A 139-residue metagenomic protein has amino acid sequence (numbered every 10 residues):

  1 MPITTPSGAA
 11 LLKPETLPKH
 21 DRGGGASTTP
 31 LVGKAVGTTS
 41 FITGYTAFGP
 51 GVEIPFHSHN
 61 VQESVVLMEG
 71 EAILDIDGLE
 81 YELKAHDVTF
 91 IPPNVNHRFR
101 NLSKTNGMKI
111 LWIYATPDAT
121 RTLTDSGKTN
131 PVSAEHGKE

Functional and structural regions predicted by a protein language model:
M1-S40, D125-E139: A short, N-terminal "cap"/entry segment at the start of jelly-roll beta-barrel domains of the cupin/DSBH fold
V36-G37, K104-N106: Short strand-connecting beta-turns/loops that link adjacent beta-strands
T39, V52-S58: Catalytic core of non-heme Fe(II) oxygenases with the double-stranded beta-helix
Y45-G49, S58-L74, I113-A115: Short, conserved beta-strand element in jelly-roll/cupin
T46, F90, T105-T122: A short hydrophobic beta-strand segment most commonly corresponding to one strand of the jelly-roll/cupin
I54-F56, L74-D75, I91, H97-K104: Short beta-strand His + acidic residue motifs that chelate non-heme Fe in jelly-roll/DSBH and cupin folds
L79-P93: Short acidic-glycine-tyrosine-enriched beta hairpin
